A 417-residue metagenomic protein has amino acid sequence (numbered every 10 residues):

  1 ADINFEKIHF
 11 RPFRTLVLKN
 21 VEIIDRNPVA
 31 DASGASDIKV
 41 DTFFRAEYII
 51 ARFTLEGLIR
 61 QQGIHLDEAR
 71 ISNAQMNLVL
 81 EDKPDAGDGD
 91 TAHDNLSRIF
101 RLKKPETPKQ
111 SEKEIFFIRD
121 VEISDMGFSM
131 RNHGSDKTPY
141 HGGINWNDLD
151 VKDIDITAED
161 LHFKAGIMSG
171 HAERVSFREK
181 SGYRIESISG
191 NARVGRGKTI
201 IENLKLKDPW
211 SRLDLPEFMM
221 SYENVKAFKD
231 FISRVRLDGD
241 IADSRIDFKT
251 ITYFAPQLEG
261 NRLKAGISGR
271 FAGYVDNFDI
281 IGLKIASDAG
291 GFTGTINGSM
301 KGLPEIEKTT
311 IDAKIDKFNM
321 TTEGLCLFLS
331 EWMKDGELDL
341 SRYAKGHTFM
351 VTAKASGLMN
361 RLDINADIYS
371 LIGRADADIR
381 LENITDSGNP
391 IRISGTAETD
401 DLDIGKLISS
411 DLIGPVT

Functional and structural regions predicted by a protein language model:
A1-N4: Extracellular/lumenal and peripheral-membrane lipid-interaction modules
E6-A86, R101-H133, D150-E173, G195 (+3 more regions): Flexible beta-edge/linker motif
V29-R52, L66, S135-I156, K180-N191 (+8 more regions): Amphipathic hydrophobic-ligand
N73, R174-S176, D208, I241-R245 (+8 more regions): Transmembrane beta-strands of outer-membrane beta-barrel pores
D94-D136, K152-K180, S187-I188, I200-L204 (+4 more regions): Solvent-exposed beta-strand/coil patches in large extracellular/periplasmic or lumenal scaffold regions
G239, G269, I296, A313 (+3 more regions): Membrane-embedded beta-strand positions of outer-membrane beta-barrel proteins
S244-F248, T321-T322, K406-I408: Outer-membrane beta-barrel translocator/channel fold
T250-Y253, M333-E337, D400-D403: Extracytoplasmic loops and strand-loop junctions of Gram-negative outer membrane beta-barrel proteins
